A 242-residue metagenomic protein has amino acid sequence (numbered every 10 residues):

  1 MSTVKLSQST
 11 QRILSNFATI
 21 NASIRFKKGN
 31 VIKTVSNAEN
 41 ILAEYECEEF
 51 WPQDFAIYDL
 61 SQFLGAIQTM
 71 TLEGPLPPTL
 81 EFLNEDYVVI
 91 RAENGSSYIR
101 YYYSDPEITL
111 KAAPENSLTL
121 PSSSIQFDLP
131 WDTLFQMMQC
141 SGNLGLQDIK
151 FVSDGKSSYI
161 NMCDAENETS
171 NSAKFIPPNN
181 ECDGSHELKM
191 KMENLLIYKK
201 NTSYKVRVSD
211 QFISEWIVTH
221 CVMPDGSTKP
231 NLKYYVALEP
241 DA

Functional and structural regions predicted by a protein language model:
M1-Y101, L120-A242: DNA polymerase processivity clamps
P106-S123: Long, charge-dense
